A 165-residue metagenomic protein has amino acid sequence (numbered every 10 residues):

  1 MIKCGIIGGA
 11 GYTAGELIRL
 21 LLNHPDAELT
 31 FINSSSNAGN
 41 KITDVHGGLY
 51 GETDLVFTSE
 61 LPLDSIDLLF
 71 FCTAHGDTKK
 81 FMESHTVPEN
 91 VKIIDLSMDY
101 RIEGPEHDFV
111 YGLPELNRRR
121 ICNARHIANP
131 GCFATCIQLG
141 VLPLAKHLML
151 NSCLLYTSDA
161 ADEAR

Functional and structural regions predicted by a protein language model:
M1-C4: Extreme N-terminal starter segment of soluble prokaryotic enzymes
A10, I18: N-terminal Rossmann NAD(P)H-binding glycine-rich loop of SDR-like oxidoreductase domains
A14: N-terminal Rossmann-fold NAD(P) dinucleotide-binding loop
H24-H46: NAD(P)-binding Rossmann-fold cofactor-contacting core
T53-I66: Short acidic low-complexity segments
L96-C122: Rossmann-fold NAD(P)-binding glycine/threonine-rich loop
T135-L155: Oxidoreductase and adenylate-handling cofactor-binding alpha/beta cores
Y156-R165: Single conserved hydrophobic/aromatic residue that forms the stacking wall/gate of nucleotide- or nucleobase-binding
